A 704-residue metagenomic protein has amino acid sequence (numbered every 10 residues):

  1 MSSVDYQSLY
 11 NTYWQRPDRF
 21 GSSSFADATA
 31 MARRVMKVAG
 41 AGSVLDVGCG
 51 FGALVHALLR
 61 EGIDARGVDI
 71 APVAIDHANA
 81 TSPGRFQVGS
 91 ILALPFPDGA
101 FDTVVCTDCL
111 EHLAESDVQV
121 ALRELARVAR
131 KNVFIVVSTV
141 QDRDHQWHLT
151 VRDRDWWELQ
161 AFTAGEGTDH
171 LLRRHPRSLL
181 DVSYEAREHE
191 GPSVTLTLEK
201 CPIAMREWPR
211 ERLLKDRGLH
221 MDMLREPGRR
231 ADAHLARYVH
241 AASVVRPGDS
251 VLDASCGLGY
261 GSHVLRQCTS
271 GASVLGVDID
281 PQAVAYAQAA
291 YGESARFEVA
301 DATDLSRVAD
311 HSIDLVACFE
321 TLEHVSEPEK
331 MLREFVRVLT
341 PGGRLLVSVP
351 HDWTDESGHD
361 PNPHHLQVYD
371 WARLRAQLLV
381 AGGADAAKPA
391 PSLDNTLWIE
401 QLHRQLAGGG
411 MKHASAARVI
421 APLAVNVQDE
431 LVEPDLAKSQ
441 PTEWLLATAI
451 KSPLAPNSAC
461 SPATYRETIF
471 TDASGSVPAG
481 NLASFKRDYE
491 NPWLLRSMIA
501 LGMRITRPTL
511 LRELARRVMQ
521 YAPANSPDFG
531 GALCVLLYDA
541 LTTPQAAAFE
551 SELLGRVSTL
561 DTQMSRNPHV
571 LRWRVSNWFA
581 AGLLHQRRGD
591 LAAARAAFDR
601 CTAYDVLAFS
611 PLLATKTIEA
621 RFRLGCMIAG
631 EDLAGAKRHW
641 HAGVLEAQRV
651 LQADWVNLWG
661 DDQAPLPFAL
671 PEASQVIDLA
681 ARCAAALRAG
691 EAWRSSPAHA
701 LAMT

Functional and structural regions predicted by a protein language model:
M1-P97, T103-V105, S116-L122, D144 (+12 more regions): Conserved N-terminal segment of class I S-adenosyl-L-methionine
C106-C109, L315-T321: A short beta-strand submotif of the Rossmann-like class I SAM-dependent methyltransferase core that lines
Q119-V133, E329-P341: A short glycine-rich, Lys/Arg-flanked "PGG" loop and its adjoining helix->strand segment in the class I
V133-D155, V347-Q367: Short, glycine-/aromatic-enriched active-site segment of Class I SAM-dependent methyltransferases
I505, T543, R588, G630-E631: Structural motif corresponding to the intra-repeat A-B loop/turn of tetratricopeptide repeats
D599-A603, K637-L651: TPR/TPR-like (Sel1-like) alpha-helical repeat modules
